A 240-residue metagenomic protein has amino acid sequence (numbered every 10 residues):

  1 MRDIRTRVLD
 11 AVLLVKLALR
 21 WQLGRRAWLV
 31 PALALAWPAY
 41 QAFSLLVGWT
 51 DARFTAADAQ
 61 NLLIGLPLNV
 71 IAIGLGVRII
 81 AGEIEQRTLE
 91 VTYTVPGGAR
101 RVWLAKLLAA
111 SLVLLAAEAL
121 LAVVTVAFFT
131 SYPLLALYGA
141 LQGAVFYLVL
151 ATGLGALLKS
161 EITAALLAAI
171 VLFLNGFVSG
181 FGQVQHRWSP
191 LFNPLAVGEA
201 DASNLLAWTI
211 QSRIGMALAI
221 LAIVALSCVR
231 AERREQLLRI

Functional and structural regions predicted by a protein language model:
M1-A32, R233-I240: Aromatic- and glycine-rich beta-strand/loop motifs that create alpha-glucan
D3-V15, A99-R100, F129, V145-F146 (+2 more regions): Juxtamembrane loop-helix boundary motifs flanking transmembrane segments in multi-pass membrane proteins
A18-G24, I84-T94, V113-V124: Hydrophobic, membrane-facing alpha-helical anchors
R20-W37, R101, V178-Q183: Alpha-helical transmembrane segments of integral membrane proteins, especially early/N-terminal helices
A27-L35, I64-L66, R213-I220: Hydrophobic H-region at the start of alpha-helical membrane spans
A34-L35, A39-A72, G76-I79, L104-F173 (+1 more regions): Secretory targeting signals
G48-A52, A165-I240: Terminal transmembrane helical anchor/hairpin motif
V77-S111: Helix-loop-helix units of permease transmembrane domains in multi-pass membrane transporters, especially ABC
